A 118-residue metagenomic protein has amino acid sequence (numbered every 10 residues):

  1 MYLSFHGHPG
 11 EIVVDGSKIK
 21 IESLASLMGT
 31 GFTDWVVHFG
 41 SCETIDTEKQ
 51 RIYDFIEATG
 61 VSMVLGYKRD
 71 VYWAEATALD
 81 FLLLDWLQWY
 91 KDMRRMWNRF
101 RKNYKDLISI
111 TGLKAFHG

Functional and structural regions predicted by a protein language model:
M1-T47: Catalytic-core segments of thiol-dependent peptidases
V36, T44-G118: Active-site-proximal C-terminal subdomain of hydrolase catalytic domains
